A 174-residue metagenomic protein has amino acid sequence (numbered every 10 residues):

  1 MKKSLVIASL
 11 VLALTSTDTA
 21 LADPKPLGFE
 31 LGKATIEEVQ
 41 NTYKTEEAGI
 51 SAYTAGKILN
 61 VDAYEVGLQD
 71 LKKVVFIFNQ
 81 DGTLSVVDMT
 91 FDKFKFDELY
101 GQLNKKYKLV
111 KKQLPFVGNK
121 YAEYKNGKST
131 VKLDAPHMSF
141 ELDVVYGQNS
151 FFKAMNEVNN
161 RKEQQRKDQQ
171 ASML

Functional and structural regions predicted by a protein language model:
S4-L5, L59-D62, G67, A122: Residue-level detector of intrinsically disordered/flexible regions characterized by low predicted structural confidence
S4-S16: Sec-dependent N-terminal signal peptides
A13-T15, I50-S51, V74-Q80: Short amphipathic alpha-helical segments, especially helix-boundary/capping motifs
L21-I58, D88-L174: Non-cytosolic coordination micro-motifs
D62-K106: Mid-chain, structured segments of secreted extracytoplasmic proteins
